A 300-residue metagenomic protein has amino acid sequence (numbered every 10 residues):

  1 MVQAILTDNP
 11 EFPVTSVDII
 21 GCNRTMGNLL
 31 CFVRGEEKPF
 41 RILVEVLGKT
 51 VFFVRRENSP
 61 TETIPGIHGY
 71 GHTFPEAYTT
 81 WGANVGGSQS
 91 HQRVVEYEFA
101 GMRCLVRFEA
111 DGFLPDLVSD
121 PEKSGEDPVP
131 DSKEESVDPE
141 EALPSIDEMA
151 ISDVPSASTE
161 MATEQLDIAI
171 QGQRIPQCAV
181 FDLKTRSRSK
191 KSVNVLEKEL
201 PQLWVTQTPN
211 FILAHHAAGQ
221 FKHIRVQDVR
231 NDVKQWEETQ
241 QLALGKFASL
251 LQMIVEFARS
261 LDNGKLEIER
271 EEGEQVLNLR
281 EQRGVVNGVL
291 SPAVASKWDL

Functional and structural regions predicted by a protein language model:
M1-P60: Active-site-proximal polar cores
V2, M26-L29, Y78, F247 (+1 more regions): Generic structural signal of hydrophobic/aromatic residues within well-ordered alpha-helices of folded domains
V17-I19, C31, V51, R103 (+4 more regions): Hydrophobic transmembrane signal anchors and adjacent membrane-proximal interface regions, especially in viral
D18-G21, T25, G66-G69, T73 (+1 more regions): Short amphipathic alpha-helical segments
N23, E37, H68-T73, L266 (+3 more regions): Compositionally biased, intrinsically disordered low-complexity regions
E37-E238: Active-site-proximal segments of catalytic enzyme domains that coordinate small-molecule cofactors or metal ions
N231-L300: Long, compositionally biased intrinsically disordered regions
